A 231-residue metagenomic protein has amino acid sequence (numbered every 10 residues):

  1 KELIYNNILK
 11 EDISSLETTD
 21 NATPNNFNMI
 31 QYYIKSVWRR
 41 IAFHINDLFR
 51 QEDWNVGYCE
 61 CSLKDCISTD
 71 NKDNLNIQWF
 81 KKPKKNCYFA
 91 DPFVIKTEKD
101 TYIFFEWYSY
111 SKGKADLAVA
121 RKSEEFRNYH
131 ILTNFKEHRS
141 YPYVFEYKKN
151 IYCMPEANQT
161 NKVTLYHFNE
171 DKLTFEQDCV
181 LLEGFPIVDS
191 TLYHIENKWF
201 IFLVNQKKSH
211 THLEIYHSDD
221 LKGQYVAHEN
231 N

Functional and structural regions predicted by a protein language model:
K1-I4, M29-N231: Carbohydrate-active catalytic/glycan-binding domains of CAZyme proteins, especially the secreted or lumenal ectodomains
K1-S15, T19-T23: Conserved anion/nucleotide-ligand pocket segment
